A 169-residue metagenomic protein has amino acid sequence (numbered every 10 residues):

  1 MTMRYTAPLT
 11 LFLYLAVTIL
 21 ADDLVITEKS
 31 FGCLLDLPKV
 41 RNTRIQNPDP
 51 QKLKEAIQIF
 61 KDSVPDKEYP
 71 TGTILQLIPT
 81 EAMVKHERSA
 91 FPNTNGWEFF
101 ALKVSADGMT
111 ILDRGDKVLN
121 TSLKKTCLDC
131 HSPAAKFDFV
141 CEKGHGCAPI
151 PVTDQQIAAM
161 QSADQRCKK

Functional and structural regions predicted by a protein language model:
M1-L9: Bacterial N-terminal signal peptides that target proteins for export
T6, T43-Q46: Small/flexible residues
L9, V17-T18, S132: A subset of signal/propeptide-processing and intrinsically disordered low-complexity segments in secreted/extracellular
Y14-D22: Sec/Tat signal peptide C-region and signal peptidase I cleavage site
D22-R44, D66-K169: Sequence context surrounding c-type heme c attachment/ligation sites in exported
P50-P65: N-terminal post-signal-peptidase region of extra-cytosolic proteins
